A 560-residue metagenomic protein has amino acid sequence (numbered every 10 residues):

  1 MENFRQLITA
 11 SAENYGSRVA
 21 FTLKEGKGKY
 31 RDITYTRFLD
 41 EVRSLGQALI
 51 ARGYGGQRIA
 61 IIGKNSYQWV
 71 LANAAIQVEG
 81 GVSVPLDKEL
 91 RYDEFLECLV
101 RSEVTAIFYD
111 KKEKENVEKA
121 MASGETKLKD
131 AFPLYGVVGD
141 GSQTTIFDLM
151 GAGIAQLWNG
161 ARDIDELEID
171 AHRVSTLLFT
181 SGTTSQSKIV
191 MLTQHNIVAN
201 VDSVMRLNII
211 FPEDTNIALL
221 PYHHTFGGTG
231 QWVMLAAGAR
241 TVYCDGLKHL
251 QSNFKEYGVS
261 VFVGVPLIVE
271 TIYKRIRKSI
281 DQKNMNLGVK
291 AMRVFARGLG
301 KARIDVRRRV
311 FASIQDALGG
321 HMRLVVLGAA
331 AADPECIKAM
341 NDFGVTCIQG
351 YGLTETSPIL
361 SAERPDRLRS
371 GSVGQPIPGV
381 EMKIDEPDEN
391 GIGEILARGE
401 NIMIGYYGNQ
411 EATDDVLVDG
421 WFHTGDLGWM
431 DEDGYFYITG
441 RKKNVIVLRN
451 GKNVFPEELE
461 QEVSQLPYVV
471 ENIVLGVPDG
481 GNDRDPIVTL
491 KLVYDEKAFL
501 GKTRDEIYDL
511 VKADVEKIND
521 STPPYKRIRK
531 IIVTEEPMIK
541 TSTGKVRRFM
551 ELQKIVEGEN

Functional and structural regions predicted by a protein language model:
G16-V19, P133, A155-F179, Q186 (+1 more regions): Conserved pre-ATP/AMP-binding loop-to-beta segment of ANL
S17, F21-G53, Q57-S66, V70-A74 (+3 more regions): Conserved AMP-binding/adenylate-forming core of the ANL superfamily
D32-T36, S175-V201: Conserved AMP-binding A3 loop
V78-A152, E496: Structural core segment of the AMP-binding/adenylate-forming
L90, I107, G399, I404-G405 (+1 more regions): AMP-binding/adenylate-forming catalytic core of the ANL superfamily
V198-T215, Y222-S313, H321: Conserved AMP-binding/adenylation subdomain of ANL enzymes
F262, V306-F436, K442-V445, V470: Conserved AMP-binding/adenylate-forming
I473-P478, E516-N560: Conserved C-terminal "lid"/linker of ANL adenylate-forming enzymes
